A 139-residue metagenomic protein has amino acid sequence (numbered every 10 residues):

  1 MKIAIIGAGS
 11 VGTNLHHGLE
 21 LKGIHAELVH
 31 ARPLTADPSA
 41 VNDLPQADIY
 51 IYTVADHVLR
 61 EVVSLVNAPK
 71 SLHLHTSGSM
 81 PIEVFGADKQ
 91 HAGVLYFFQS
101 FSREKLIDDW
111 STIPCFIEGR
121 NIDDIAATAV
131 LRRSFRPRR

Functional and structural regions predicted by a protein language model:
M1, I24-A26, S71-L72, Q90 (+2 more regions): A structural micro-motif
M1-N42, Q46: NAD(P)+-binding Rossmann beta1-loop-alpha1 motif at the extreme N-terminus of oxidoreductases
I6, V11, A55, N121-I122: Gly/Ser/Thr-rich loops at beta-strand to alpha-helix junctions that form or flank small-molecule/cofactor-binding
L15, K22, I107-R139: Internal alpha-helical scaffold of NAD(P)-dependent oxidoreductase catalytic cores
L15-H17, P38-I107: Rossmann-like NAD(P)(H) cofactor-binding subdomain of soluble oxidoreductases
A31-L34, S77-P81, R120-I122: Short, polar loop motifs at secondary-structure junctions
